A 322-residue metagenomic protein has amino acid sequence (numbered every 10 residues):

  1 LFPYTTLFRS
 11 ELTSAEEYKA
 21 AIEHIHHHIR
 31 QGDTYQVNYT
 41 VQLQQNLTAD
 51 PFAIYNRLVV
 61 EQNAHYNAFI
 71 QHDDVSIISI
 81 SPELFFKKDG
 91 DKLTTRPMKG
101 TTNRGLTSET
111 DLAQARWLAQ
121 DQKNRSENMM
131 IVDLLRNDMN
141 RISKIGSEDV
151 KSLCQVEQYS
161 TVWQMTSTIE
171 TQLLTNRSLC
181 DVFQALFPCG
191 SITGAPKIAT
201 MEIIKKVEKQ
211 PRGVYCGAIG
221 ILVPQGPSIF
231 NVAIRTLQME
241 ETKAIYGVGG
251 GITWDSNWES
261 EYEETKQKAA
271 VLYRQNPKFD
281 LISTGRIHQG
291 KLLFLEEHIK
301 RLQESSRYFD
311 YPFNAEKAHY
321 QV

Functional and structural regions predicted by a protein language model:
L1, T5-Q289, L295-H298, F309: Extended alpha-helical targeting/anchoring segments, especially N-terminal organellar/secretory targeting helices
F294-L295, R301-V322: Extended, compositionally biased flexible segments
